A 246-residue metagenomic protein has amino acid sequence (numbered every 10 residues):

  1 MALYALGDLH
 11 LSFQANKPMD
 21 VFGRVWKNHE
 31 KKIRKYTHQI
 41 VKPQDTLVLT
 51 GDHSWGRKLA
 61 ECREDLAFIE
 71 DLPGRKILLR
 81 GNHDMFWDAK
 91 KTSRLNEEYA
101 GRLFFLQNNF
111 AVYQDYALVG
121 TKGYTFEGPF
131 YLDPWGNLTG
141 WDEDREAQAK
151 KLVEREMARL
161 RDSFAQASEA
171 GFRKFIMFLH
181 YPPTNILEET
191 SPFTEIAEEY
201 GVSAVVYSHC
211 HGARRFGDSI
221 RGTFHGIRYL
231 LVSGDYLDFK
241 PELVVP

Functional and structural regions predicted by a protein language model:
M1-A5, V244-P246: Short, Lys/Arg-enriched, disordered terminal segments
A2, A15-Y113, E189-V202, H225-I227 (+1 more regions): Core catalytic region of metal-dependent phosphoesterases/phosphodiesterases, especially metallo-beta-lactamase-like
L3-A5, V48-T50, L118, I176-F178 (+1 more regions): Structural motif
G7-L11, G51-S54, N82-D84, N109 (+4 more regions): Active-site metal-binding loops of divalent metal-dependent hydrolases
L9-S12, N16, Y36, I40 (+1 more regions): Conserved catalytic scaffold of divalent metal-dependent phosphoesterases
F13, F86, G128, R214-R215 (+1 more regions): Generic structural signal for helix capping and beta-alpha/helix-loop junctions
I77, P182-P246: Conserved beta-sheet core of the metallophosphoesterase superfamily
D84-S93, Y116-K122, S203-R221: Hydrophobic transmembrane alpha-helix bundles
